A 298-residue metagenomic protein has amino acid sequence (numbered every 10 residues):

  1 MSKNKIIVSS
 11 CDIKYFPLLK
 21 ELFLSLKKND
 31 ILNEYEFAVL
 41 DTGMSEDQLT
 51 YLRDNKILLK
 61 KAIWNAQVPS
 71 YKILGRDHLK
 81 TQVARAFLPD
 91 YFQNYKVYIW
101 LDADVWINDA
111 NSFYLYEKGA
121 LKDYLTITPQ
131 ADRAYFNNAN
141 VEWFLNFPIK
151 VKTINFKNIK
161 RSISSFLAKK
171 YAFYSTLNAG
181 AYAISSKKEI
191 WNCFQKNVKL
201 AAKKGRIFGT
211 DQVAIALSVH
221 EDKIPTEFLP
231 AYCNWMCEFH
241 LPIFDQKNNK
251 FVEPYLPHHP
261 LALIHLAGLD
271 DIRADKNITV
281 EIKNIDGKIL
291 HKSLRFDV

Functional and structural regions predicted by a protein language model:
M1-V298: Glycosyltransferase catalytic domains, chiefly GT-A lineage
